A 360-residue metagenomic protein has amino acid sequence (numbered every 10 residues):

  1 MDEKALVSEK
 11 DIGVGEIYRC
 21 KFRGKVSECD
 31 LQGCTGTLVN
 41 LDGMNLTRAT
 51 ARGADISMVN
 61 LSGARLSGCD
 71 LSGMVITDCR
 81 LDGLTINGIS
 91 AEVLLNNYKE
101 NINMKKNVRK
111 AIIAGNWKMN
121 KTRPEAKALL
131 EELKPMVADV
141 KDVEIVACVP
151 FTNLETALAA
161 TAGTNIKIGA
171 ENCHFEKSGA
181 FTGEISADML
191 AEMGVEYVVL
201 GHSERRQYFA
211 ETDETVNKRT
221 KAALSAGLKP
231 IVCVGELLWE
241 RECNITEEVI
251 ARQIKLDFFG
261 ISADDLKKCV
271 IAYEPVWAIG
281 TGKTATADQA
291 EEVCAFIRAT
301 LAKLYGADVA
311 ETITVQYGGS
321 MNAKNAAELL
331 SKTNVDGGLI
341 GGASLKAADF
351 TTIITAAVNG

Functional and structural regions predicted by a protein language model:
M1-I102: Tandem repeat scaffolds
M104-A272, V276-G360: Active-site loop-to-helix "anion-binding N-cap" substructures in soluble metabolic enzymes
